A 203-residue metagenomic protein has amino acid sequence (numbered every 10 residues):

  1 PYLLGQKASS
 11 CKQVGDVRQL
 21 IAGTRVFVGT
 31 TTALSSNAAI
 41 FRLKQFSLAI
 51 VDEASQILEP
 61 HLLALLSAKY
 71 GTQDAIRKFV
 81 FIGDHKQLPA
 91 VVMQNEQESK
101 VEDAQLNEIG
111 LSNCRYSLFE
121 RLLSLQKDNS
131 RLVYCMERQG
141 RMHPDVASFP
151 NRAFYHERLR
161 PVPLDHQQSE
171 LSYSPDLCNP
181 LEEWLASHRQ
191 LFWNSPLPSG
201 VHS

Functional and structural regions predicted by a protein language model:
P1-S47, H61: Conserved helicase NTPase catalytic core signature
T32-L34, A39-S203: Conserved helicase motor core of SF1/SF2 NTP-dependent helicases
